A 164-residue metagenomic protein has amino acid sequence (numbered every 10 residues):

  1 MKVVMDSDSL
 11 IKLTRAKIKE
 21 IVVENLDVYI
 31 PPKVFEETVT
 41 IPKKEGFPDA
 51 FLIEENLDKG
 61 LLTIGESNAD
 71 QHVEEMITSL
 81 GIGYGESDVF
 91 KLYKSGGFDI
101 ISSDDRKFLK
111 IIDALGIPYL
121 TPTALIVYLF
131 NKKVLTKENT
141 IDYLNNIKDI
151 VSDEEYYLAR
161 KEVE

Functional and structural regions predicted by a protein language model:
M1-G96, R106-L109, D113-I117, E155-E164: Active-site-proximal, substrate-binding regions of enzyme catalytic domains and RNA-binding/basic surfaces
I101-S102: Conserved SAM-binding loop
L109-E164: Acidic, PIN/NYN-like endoribonuclease modules and their adjacent C-terminal/linker elements
